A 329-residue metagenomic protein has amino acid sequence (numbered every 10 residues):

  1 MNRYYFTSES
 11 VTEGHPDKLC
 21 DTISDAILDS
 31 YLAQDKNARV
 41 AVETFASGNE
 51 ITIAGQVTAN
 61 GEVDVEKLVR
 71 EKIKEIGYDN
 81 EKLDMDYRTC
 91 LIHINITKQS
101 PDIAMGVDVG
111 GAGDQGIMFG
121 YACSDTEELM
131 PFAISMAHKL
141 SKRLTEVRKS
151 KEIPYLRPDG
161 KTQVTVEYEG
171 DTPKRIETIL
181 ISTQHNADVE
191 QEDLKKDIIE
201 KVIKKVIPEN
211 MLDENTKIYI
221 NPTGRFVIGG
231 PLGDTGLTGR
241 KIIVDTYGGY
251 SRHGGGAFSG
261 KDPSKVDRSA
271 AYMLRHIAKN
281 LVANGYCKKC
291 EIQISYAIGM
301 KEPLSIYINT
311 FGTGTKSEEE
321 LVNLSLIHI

Functional and structural regions predicted by a protein language model:
M1-A41: N-terminal, positively charged regions that mediate nucleic acid binding
Y5-T12, E43, E50-T58, M118 (+5 more regions): Short glycine-rich or small-residue beta-strand-to-loop segments that form or flank ligand, phosphate, metal/Fe-S
T7, N49, K74-G229: Glycine-rich, mobile lid/loop segments that gate access to catalytic sites or pores
A38-V42, G160-V166, T216-I220, K288-A297: A short glycine-rich, hydrophobically flanked beta-strand micro-motif that places a catalytic Asp/Glu for divalent metal
Q56-A59, V63, G224-G239, Y296-N323: Short glycine/threonine-rich loop-to-helix capping motif typified by GTGT followed within a few residues by an Asp-Pro
D188-L281: Glycine-rich anion/phosphate-binding loop at the beta-strand->alpha-helix junction
I327-I329: Conserved small/polar residues in nucleotide/adenosyl-binding loops
